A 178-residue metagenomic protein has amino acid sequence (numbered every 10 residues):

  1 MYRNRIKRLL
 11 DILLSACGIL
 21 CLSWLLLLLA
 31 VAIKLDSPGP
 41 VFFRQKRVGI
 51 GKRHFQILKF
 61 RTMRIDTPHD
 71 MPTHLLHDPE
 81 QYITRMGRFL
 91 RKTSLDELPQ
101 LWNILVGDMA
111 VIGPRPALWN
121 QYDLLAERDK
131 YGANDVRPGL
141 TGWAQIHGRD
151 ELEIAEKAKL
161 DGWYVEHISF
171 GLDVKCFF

Functional and structural regions predicted by a protein language model:
M1-D66, N103, F170, K175-F178: A hydrophobic, helix-centered structural microdomain
R3, T67-R85, F89, R115-Y122: Cytosolic-biased juxtamembrane loops and peripheral soluble domains of multi-pass membrane proteins
K7, T84-G87, K159, K175: Generic alpha-helical structural signal
G18, R88-R91: Surface-exposed charged/polar residues within alpha-helices that form helix-capping/stabilizing sites and interaction
P40, P99-F178: Hydrophobic structural segments characteristic of membrane proteins
F43-Y82, L140-L160: Short, glycine-rich, amphipathic interfacial segments at transmembrane boundaries or analogous
